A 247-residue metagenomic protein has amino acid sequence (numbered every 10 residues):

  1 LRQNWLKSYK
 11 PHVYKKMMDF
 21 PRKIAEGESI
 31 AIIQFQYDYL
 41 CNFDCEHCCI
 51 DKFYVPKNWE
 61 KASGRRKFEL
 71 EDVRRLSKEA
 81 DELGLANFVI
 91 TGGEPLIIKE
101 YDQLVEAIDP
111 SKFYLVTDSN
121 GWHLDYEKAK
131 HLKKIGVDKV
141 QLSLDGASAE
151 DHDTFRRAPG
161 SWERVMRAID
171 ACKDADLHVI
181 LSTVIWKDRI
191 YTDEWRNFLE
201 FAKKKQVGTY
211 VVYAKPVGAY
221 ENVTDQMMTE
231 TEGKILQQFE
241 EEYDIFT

Functional and structural regions predicted by a protein language model:
L1-I24, E200-K204, K234-T247: C-terminal accessory regions of radical SAM enzymes
R2-K139: Conserved alpha-helical substructure of the radical SAM core
I135, S143-D145, E150, T154-T247: Radical SAM enzyme [4Fe-4S]-AdoMet core and its adjacent flexible, acidic and glycine-rich loops/tails across
